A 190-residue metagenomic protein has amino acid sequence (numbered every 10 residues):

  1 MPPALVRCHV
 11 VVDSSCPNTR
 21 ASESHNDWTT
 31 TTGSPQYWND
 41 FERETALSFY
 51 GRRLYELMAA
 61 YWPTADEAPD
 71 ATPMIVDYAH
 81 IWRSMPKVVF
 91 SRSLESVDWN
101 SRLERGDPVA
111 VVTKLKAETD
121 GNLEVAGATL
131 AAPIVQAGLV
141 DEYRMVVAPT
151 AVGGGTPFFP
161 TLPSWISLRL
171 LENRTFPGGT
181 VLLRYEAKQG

Functional and structural regions predicted by a protein language model:
M1-L139, V147-G190: Portal/gating segments that form or line small-molecule/metal binding sites
